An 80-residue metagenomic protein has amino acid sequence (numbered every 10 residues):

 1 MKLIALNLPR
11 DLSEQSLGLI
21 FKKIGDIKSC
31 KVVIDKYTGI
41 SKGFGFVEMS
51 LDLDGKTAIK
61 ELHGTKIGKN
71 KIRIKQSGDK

Functional and structural regions predicted by a protein language model:
M1-R10, F44: Conserved short N-terminal element of RNA/RNP-binding modules in eukaryotic RBPs
I4, S13, K28, H63: Conserved Rossmann-like nucleotide-binding pocket used by diverse enzymes that bind dinucleotide cofactors
P9, V33, S50: Residue-level recognition of the GNAT/N-acetyltransferase active site
G18-K23, L51-Q76: RNA recognition motif
K23-S29: Glycine-centered tight turns that cap/initiate beta-strands
S29-T38, S77-D79: RNA-recognition motif
K36-F46: The conserved glycine-aromatic submotif of the RRM
